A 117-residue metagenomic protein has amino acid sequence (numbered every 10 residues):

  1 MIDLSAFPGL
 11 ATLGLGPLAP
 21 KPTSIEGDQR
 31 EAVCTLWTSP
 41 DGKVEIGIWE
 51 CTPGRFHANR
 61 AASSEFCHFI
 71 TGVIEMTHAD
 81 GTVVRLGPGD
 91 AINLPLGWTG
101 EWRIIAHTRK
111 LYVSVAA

Functional and structural regions predicted by a protein language model:
M1-K43: A short, N-terminal "cap"/entry segment at the start of jelly-roll beta-barrel domains of the cupin/DSBH fold
T35, F66, A91, E101: Short, surface-exposed charged micro-motifs
E45-A61, P95-L96: Conserved short histidine dyad/triad with adjacent acidic residue
C51, A61-M76: Short, conserved beta-strand element in jelly-roll/cupin
T52, A62, T82, W98 (+1 more regions): A generic "binding-loop/recognition-motif" signal
A58, M76, K110-Y112: Short hydrophobic/aromatic-rich beta-strand segments that constitute the beta-sheet cores of beta-sandwich/beta-barrel
D80-L96: Short acidic-glycine-tyrosine-enriched beta hairpin
L96-A117: Ligand-binding loop in jelly-roll beta-barrel domains
